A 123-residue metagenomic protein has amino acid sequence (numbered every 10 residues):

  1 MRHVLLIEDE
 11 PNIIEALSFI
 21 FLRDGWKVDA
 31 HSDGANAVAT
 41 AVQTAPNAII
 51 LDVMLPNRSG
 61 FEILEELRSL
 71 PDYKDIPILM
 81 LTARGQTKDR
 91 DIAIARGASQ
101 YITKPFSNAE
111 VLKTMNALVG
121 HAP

Functional and structural regions predicted by a protein language model:
I14, P56, Q86, P105: The feature encodes the CheY-like receiver
E15-R23: Charged docking surfaces used in two-component/phosphorelay signaling
S18, E62, G85-Q100, K113: Alpha4 helix (beta4-alpha4-beta5 surface) of REC/receiver domains from two-component response regulators
G25-S32, T40: Short hydrophobic/Thr-rich beta-strand motif most characteristic of the beta2 strand and flanking loop of CheY-like
D33, S59-E62: Acidic catalytic/metal-coordinating carboxylates
A45-I50, L55: Active-site beta3 strand of CheY-like receiver
F106-N116: C-terminal output helix
